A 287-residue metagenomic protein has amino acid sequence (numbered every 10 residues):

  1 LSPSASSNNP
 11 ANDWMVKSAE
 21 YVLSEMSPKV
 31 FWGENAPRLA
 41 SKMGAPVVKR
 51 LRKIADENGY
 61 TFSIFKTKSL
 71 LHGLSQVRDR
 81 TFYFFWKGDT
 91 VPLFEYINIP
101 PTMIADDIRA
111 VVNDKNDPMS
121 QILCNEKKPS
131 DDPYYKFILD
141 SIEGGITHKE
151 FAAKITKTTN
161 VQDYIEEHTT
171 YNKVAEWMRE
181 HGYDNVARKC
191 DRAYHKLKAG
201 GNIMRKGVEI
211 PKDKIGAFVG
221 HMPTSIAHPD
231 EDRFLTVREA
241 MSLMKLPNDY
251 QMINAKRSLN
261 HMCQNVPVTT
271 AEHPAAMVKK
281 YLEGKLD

Functional and structural regions predicted by a protein language model:
L1-K198: Class I S-adenosyl-L-methionine
G145-D287: C-terminal target-recognition/interaction regions appended to catalytic cores
